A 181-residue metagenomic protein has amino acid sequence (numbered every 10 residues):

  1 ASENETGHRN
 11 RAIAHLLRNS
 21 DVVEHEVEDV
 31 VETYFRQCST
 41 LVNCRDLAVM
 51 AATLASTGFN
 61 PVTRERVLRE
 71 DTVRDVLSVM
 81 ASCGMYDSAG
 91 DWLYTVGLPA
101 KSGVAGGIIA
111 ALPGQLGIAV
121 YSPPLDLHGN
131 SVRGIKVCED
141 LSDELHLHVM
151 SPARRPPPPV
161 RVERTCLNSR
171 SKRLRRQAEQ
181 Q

Functional and structural regions predicted by a protein language model:
A1-Q37: Active-site-adjacent helix/loop patches that line small-molecule binding or acyl-intermediate pockets
L16-V22, T53-S56, S82-M85: Glycine-rich, acidic and aromatic/proline-enriched surface loops and short helix-turn segments that act as binding
C44: Glycine-rich, Lys/Arg-enriched anion-binding loops that position phosphate/diphosphate groups for phosphoryl
S56-R170: Structured C-terminal helix/loop/strand segments within mature extracytoplasmic catalytic/sensor domains
Q177-E179: Conserved hydrophobic register position within alpha-solenoid helical repeats
